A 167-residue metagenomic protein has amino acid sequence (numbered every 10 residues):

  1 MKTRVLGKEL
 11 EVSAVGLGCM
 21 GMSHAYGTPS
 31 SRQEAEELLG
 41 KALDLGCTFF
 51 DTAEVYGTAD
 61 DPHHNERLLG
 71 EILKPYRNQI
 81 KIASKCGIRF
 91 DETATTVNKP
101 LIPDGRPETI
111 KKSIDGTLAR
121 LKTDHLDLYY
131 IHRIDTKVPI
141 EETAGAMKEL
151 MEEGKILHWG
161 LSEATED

Functional and structural regions predicted by a protein language model:
M1-K81, D124, E152: N-terminal binding-site loop/beta-alpha segment at the start of enzyme catalytic domains that lines or forms
G21, E54-Y56, C86-F90, H132-D135 (+1 more regions): Active-site-proximal loop/turn and secondary-structure-junction residues that shape catalytic pockets, frequently
A25, T58-D60, E92, T136-P139: Glycine/Thr-rich phosphate-binding loops of Rossmann-like dinucleotide-binding domains
F50, K81-A83, L157-S162: Structural detector of well-ordered beta-strand residues that form the stable sheet scaffold of enzyme domains
L73, C86, M147-L150: Hydrophobic positions in alpha-helices of CheY-like receiver
P75-G105: Structural motif corresponding to the early beta-alpha repeats
T93-D167: Glycine/proline-rich, positively charged, aromatic-decorated active-site loop/lid region on the catalytic face
